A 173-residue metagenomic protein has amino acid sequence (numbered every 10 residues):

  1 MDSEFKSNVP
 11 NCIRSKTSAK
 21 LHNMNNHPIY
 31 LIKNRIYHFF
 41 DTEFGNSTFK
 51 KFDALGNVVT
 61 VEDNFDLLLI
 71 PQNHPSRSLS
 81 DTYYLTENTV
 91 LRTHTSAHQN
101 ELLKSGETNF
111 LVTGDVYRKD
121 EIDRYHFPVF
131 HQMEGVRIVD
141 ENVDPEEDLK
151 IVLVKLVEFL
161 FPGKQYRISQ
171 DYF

Functional and structural regions predicted by a protein language model:
M1-F173: TRNA-recognition modules of translation machinery and tRNA-sensing kinases, especially anticodon-binding
